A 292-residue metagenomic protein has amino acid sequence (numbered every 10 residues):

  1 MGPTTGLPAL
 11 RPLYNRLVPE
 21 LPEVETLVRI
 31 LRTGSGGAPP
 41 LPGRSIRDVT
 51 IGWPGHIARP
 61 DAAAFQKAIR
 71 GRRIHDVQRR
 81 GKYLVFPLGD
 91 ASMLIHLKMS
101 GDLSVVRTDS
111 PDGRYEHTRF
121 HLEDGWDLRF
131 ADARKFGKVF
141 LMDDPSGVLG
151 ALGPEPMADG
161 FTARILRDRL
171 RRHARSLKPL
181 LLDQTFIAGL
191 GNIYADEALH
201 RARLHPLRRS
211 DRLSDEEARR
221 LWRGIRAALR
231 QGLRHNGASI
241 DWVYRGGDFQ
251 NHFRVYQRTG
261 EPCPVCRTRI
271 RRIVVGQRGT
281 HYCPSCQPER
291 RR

Functional and structural regions predicted by a protein language model:
G2-L7: Extreme N-terminal basic, low-complexity initiation segments that serve as generic localization/processing leaders
L10-K135, V139, G160, R258: Gly/Gly-Pro- and Ser/Thr-rich, intrinsically disordered tail segments characteristic of DNA damage-repair and tolerance
N15-L17, M93-G189, Y194-R201, R209 (+1 more regions): Phosphate/anion-contacting hairpin/loop surfaces
T33-F65, R70, H75-Q78, R169-R292: Basic, nucleic-acid-binding surfaces and adjacent catalytic neighborhoods in DNA/RNA-processing proteins
